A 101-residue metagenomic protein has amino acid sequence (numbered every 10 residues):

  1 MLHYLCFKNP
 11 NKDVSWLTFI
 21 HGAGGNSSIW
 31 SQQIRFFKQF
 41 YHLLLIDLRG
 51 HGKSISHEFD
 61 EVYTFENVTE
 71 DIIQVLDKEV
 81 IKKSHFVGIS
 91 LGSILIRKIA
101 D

Functional and structural regions predicted by a protein language model:
M1-T18, Q39-Y41, D77, I81-K82: Alpha/beta-hydrolase fold catalytic core
F19-A23, V87: Short hydrophobic segments within beta-strands
G22-Q32, L43: Serine-hydrolase catalytic-loop signature spanning alpha/beta hydrolases and amidase-signature enzymes
G24-S27, G52-S54, S90: Gly/Ser/Thr-rich beta-alpha loop segments that engage phosphate groups in nucleotides
Q32-Q33, K98: A short acidic, amphipathic alpha-helical/loop segment
R35, L44-V87: Active-site loop/oxyanion-hole signature of alpha/beta-hydrolase fold enzymes
F37, I99-A100: Aromatic pocket-lining residues of Rossmann-like dinucleotide-binding sites
G88-G92, I96: Gly/Ala-rich beta-loop-alpha elbow adjacent to hydrolase catalytic centers
